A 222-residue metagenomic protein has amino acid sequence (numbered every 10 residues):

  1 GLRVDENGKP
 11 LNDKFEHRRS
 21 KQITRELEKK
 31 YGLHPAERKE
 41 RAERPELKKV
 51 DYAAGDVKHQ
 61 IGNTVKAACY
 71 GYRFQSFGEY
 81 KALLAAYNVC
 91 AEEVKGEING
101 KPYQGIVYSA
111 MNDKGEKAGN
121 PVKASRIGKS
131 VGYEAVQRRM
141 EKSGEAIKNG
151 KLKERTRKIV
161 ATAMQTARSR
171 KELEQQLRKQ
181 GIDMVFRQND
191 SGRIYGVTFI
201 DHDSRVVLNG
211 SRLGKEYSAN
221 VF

Functional and structural regions predicted by a protein language model:
L2-F222: Single-stranded nucleic-acid nicking/binding segments centered on His-rich, glycine/basic loops
